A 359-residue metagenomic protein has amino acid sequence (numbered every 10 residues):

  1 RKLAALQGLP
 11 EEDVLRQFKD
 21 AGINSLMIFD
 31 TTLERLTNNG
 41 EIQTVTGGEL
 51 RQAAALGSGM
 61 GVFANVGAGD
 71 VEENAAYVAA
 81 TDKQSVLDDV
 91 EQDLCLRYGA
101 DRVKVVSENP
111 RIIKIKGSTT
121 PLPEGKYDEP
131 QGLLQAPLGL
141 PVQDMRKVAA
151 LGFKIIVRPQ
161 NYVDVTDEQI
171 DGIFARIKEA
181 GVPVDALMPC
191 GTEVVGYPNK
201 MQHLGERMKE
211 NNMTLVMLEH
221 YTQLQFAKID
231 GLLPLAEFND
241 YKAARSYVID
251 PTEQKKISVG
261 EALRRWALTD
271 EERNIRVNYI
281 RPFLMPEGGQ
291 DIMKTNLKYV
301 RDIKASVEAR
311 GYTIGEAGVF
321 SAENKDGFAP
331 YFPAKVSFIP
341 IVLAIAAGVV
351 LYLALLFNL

Functional and structural regions predicted by a protein language model:
R1-P333: Soluble extramembrane regions of membrane proteins in the secretory/endomembrane system
G315, K325-L359: Core alpha-helical transmembrane segments of integral membrane proteins
